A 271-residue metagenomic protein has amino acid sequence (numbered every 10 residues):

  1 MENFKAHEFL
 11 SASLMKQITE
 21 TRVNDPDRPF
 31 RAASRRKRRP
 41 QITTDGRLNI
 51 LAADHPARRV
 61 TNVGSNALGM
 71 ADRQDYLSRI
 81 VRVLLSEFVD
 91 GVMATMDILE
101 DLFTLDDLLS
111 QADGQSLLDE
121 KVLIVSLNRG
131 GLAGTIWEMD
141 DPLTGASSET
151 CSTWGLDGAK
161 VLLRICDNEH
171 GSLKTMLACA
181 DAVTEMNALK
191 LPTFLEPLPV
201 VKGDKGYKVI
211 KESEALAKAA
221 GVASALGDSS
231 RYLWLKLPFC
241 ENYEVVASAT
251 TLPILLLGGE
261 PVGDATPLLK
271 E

Functional and structural regions predicted by a protein language model:
M1-Q111, K121-V122: N-terminal capping/small domains of soluble enzymes
S65-E87, G91, I98-D106, Q111-L118 (+3 more regions): Alpha/beta enzyme core
